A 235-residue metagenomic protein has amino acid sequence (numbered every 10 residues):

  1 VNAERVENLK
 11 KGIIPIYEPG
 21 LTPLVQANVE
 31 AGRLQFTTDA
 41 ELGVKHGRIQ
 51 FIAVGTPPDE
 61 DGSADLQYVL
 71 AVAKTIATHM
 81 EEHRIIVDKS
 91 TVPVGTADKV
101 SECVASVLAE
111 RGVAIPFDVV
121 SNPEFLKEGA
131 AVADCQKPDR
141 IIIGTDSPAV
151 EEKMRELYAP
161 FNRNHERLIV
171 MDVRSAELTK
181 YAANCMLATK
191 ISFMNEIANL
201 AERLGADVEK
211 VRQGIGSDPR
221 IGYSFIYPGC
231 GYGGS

Functional and structural regions predicted by a protein language model:
V1-S235: Structural/interface elements that position substrates and couple domains in central-metabolism enzymes
